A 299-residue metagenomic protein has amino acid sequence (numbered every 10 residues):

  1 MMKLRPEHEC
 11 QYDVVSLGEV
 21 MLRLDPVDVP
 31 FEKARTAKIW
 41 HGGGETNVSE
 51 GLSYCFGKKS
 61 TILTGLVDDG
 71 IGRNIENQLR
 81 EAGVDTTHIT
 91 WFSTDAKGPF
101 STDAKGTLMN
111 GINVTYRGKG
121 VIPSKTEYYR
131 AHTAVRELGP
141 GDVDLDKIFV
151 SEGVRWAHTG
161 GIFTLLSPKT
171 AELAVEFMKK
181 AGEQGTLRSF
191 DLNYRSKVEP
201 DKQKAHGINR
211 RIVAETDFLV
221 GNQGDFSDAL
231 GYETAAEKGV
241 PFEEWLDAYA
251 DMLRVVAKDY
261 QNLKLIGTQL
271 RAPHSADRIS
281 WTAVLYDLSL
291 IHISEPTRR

Functional and structural regions predicted by a protein language model:
M1-F31: Positively charged, low-complexity intrinsically disordered leader regions
V20, I162, L192: Active-site metal-binding loops of divalent metal-dependent hydrolases
W40, N47-K59, E81: Alpha-helix C-terminal capping segments
S53-Y54, R80, V175, K179-E183 (+1 more regions): Anion (oxyanion) recognition and catalysis
K59-T164: Conserved N-terminal subdomain of the carbohydrate kinase-like
S60, T86, R188-S189, V220: Hydrophobic beta-strand scaffold residues
Q184, V198-S289: Conserved phosphate/ATP/ADP-binding segment of small-molecule kinases
S289-T297: Residue-level detector of conserved catalytic or cofactor/ligand-binding positions in enzyme active sites
